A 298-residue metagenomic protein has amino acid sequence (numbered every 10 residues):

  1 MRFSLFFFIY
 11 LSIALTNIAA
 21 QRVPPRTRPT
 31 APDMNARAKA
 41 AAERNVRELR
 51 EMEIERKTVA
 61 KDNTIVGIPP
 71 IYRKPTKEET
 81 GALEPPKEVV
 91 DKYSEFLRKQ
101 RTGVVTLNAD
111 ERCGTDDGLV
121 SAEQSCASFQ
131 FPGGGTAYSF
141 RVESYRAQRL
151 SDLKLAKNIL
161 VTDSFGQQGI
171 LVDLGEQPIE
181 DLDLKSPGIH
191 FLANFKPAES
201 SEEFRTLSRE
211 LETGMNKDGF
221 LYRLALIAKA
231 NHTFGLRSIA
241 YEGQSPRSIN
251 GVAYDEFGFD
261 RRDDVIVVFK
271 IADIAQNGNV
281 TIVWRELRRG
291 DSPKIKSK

Functional and structural regions predicted by a protein language model:
M1-S4: Positively charged n-region of N-terminal signal peptides that target proteins for export
F6-A14: Bacterial N-terminal signal peptides
I9, Q148-L150, L182, E242-Q244 (+2 more regions): Residues in flexible loops and secondary-structure boundaries
I13, D152, P246-S248, I271 (+1 more regions): Generic alpha-helix signal with a bias toward terminal, lower-confidence helices and secondary-structure junctions
L15-A20: Sec/Tat signal peptide C-region and signal peptidase I cleavage site
R22-A225, V252, K298: N-terminal "domain-start" segment
E199-N277: Acidic, glycine-rich flexible loop segments
G278-K298: Short solvent-exposed strand/turn elements
